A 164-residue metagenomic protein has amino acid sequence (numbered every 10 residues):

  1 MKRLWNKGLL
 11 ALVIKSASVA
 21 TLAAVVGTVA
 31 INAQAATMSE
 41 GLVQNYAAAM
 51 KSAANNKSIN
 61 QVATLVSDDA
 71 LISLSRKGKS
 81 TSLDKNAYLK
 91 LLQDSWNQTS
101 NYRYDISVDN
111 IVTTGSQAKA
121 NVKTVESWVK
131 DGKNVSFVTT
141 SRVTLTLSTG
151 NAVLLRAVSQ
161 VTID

Functional and structural regions predicted by a protein language model:
M1-S16: Bacterial Sec-dependent N-terminal signal peptides
A17-N32: C-terminal segment of classical bacterial N-terminal signal peptides
T28-N60, T64: Short, low-complexity N-terminal intrinsically disordered segments enriched in polar/charged residues
V62-A63, A70, Y88, L145: Hydrophobic pocket/interface hotspot
T64-K79: Short, solvent-exposed secondary-structure junction/capping segments
D69-L71, V122-V129, Q160-T162: Generic short beta-strand segments
L89-D131: Surface-exposed, charged secondary-structure patches
S136-D164: Short beta-strand edge/turn micro-motifs at domain boundaries
